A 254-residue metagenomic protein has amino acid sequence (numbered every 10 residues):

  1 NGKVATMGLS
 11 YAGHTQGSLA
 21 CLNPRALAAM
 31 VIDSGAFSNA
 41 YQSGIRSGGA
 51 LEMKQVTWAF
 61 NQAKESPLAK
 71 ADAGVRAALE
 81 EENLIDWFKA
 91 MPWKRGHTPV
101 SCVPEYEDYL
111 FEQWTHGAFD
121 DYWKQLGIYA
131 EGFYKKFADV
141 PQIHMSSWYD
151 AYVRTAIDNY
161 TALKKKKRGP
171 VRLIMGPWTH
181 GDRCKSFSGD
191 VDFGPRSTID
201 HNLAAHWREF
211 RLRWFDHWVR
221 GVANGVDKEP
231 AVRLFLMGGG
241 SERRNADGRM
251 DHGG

Functional and structural regions predicted by a protein language model:
N1-K3, V140-P141: Short, proline-centered helix/strand-breaking motifs
G2, A28, G169: Short acidic/polar active-site loop segments enriched in Thr and Asp
G2-Y11: Alpha/beta-hydrolase fold nucleophile elbow
M7, D33, G176-P177: Conserved residues at the C-terminal ends of beta-strands
S10-G13, S34: Catalytic nucleophile serine of serine hydrolases, specifically the conserved "nucleophile elbow" pentapeptide
T15-L19: Hydrolases whose catalytic domains are alpha/beta-hydrolase-1, hotdog thioesterase, or metallo-beta-lactamase-like
C21-N23, A28-K136: Accessory cap/linker subdomain of secreted extracellular hydrolases
R25, G44, L68-K70, D108-L126 (+2 more regions): Alpha/beta-hydrolase-fold serine-hydrolase catalytic core, especially in secreted/extracellular enzymes
